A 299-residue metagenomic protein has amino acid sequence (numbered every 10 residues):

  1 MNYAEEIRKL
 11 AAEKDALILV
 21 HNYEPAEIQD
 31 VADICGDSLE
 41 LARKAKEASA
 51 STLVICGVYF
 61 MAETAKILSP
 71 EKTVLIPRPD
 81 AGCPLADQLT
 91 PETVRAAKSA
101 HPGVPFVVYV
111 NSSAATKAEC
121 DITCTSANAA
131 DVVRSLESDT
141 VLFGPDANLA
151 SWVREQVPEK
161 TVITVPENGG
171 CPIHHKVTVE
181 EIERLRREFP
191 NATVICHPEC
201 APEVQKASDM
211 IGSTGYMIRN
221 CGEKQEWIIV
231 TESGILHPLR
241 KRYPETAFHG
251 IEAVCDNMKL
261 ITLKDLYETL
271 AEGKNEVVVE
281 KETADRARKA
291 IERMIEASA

Functional and structural regions predicted by a protein language model:
M1-V230, I235-A299: Active-site loop-to-helix "anion-binding N-cap" substructures in soluble metabolic enzymes
